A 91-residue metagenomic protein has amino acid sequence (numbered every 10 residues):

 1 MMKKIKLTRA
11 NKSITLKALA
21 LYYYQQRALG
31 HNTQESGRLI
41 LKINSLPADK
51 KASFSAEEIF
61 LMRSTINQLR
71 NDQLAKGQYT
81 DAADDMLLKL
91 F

Functional and structural regions predicted by a protein language model:
M1-F91: Positively charged, low-complexity terminal tracts and the immediately adjacent first secondary-structure elements
